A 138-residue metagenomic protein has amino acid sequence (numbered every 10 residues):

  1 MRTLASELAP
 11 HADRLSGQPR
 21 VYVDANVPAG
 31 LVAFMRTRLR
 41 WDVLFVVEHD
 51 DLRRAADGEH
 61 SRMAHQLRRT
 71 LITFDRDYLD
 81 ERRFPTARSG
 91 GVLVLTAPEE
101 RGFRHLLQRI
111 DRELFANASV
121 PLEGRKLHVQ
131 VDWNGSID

Functional and structural regions predicted by a protein language model:
R2-L15, D24-A25, A29-R40, D50 (+2 more regions): Acidic, PIN/NYN-like endoribonuclease modules and their adjacent C-terminal/linker elements
Q18, L67-R69, G90: Short, surface-exposed beta-edge/turn micro-motifs
R20-Y22: Conserved acidic segment of CheY-like receiver
V47, D75, T96: Residues at the C-termini of beta-strands that transition into short coil/loop
V47-R53: Short beta->alpha junction loops
A55-R69: Acidic, metal-associated active-site segment
H65-R83: Acidic, metal-binding active-site segment of PIN/NYN-like and related structure-specific nucleases
